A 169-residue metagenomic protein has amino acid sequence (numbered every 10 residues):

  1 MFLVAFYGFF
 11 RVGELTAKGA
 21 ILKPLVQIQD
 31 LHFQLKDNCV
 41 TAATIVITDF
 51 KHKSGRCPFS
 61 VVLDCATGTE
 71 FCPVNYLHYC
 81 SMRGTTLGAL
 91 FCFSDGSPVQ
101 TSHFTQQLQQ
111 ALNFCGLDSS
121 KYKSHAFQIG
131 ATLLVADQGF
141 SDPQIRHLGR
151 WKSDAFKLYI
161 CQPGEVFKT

Functional and structural regions predicted by a protein language model:
M1-T169: Extended, non-catalytic subsegments within catalytic or DNA/protein-binding/adaptor domains
